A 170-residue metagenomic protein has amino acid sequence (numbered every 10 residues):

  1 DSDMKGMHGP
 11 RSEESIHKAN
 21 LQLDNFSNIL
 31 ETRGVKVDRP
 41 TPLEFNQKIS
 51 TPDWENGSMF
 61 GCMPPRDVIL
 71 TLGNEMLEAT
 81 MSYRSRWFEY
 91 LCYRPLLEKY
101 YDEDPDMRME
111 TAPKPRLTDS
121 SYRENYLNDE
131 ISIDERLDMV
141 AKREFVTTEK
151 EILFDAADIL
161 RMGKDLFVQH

Functional and structural regions predicted by a protein language model:
D1-H170: The feature marks the mature, well-folded catalytic cores of soluble enzymes
